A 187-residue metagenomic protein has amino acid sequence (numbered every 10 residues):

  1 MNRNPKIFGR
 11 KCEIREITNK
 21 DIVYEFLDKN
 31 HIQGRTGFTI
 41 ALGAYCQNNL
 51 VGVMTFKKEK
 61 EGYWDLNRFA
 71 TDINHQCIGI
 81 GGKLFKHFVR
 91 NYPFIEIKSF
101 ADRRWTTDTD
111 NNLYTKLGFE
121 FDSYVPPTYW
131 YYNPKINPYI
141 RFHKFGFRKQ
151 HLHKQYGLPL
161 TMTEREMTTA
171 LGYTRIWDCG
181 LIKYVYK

Functional and structural regions predicted by a protein language model:
N4-Y92, A101-N112, K116-L117, F121 (+4 more regions): A conserved beta-strand-loop-helix scaffold within acyl/acetyltransferase catalytic domains
T18-N19, D102, R141-H143, T161-T163: Helix N-terminus capping/helix-initiation residues
Y92-F94, Y131: Alpha-helix termini
I97: Flexible loop/N-cap segments at domain edges
F119-E120, Y124-K154, L160-T161: Helix-centered, glycine/charged polyanion-binding patches within enzymatic domains that contact phosphate-containing
G146-Y184: A conserved mid-domain beta-alpha-beta active-site/ligand-binding segment of alpha/beta enzyme cores
